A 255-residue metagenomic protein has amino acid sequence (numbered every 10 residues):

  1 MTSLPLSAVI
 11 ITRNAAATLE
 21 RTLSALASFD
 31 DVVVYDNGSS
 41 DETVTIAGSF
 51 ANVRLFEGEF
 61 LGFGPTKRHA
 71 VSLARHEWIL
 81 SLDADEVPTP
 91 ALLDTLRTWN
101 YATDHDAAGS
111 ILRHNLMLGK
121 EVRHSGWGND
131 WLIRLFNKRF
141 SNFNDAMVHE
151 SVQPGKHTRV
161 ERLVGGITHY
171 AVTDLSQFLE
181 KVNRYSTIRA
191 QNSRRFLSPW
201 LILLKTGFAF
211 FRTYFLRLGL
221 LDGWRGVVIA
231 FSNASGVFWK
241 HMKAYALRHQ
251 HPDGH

Functional and structural regions predicted by a protein language model:
S3, F29, A74-E77: Active-site acidic short loop of glycosyltransferases
P5-S7: Cell-envelope/extracellular polymer assembly enzymes that use nucleotide-activated donors
V9-S28: Short, well-formed alpha-helical segments that are part of the catalytic scaffolds of diverse glycosyltransferases
A17-E20, D41-S49, A91-L92: Acidic helix N-cap motif at the loop->helix transition within catalytic regions of sugar-transfer enzymes
A25, D36-I46, F60, D83: A conserved acidic beta->alpha catalytic loop
V44-L73: Conserved donor nucleotide-binding strand/loop of the catalytic core
G64-V71, E77-W78, L82, T89-H251: Catalytic-site signature of metal-activated, phosphate-bearing donor transferases, centered on the GT-A/GT-A-like
